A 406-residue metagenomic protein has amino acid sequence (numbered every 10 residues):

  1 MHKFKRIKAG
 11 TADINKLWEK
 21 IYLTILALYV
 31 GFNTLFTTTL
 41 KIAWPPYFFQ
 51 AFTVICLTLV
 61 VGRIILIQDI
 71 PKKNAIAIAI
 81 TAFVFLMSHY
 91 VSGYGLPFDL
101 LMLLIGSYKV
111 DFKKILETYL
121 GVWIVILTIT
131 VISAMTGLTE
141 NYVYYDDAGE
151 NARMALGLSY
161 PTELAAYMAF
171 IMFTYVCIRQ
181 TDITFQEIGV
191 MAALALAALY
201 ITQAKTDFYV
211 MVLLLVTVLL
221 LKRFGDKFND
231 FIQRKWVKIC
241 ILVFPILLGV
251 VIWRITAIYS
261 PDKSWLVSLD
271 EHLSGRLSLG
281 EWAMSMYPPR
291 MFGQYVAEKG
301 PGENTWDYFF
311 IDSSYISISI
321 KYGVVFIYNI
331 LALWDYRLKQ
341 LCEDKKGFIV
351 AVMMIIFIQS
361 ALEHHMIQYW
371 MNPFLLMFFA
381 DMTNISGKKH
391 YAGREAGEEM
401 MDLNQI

Functional and structural regions predicted by a protein language model:
M1-I80, G387-I406: Transmembrane signal-anchor hairpin modules in multi-pass inner-membrane enzymes, especially those that act on
L40-F48, Y90-P97, P161-T162, E187-K222 (+2 more regions): Helix-loop-helix junctions and helix-breaking kinks within/between transmembrane helices of multi-pass membrane
K72-F83, I178-W253: Hydrophobic alpha-helical segments of polytopic membrane proteins
G106-T130: Interfacial loop-to-transmembrane-helix boundary motif in multi-pass membrane proteins
T136-Q180, K205-T206, S314-I318: Membrane-interface segments at transmembrane-helix junctions in multi-pass inner-membrane proteins
W265-Y322: Long extracytoplasmic/lumenal interhelical loops at the membrane interface of multi-pass membrane proteins
Y322-F357: Hydrophobic transmembrane alpha-helices and their immediate junctions
M353, F357, Q368-I406: Transmembrane alpha-helices of multi-pass inner-membrane enzymes
